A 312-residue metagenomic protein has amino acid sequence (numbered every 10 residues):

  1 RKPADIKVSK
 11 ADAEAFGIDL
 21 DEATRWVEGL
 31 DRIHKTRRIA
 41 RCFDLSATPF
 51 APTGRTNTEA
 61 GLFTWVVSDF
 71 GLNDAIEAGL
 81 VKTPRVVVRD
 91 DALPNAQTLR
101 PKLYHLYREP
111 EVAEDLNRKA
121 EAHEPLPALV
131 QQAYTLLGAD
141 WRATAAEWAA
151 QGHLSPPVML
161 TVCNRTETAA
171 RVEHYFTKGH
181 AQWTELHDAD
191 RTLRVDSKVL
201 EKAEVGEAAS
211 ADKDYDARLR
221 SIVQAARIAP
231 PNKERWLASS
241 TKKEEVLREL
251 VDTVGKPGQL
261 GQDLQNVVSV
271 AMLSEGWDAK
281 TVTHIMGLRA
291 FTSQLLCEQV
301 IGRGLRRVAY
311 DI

Functional and structural regions predicted by a protein language model:
R1-A122, V130, Y134-G138, S274-I312: Signature of the SF2 helicase/ATPase Hel1-core->accessory helical subdomain module
I6-A13, N117-S269, F291: Conserved C-terminal RecA-like helicase domain
